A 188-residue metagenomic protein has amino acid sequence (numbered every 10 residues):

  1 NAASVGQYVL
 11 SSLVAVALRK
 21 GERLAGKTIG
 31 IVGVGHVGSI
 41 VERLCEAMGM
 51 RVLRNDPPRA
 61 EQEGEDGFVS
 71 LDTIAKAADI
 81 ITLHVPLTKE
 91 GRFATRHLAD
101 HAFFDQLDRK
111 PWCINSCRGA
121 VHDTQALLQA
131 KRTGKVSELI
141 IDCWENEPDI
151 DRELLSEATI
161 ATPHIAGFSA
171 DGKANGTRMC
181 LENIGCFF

Functional and structural regions predicted by a protein language model:
N1-G21: Phosphate/diphosphate ligand-binding glycine-rich loop within oxidoreductases
N1-V5, K89, E147-F188: C-terminal helix-to-coil terminal segments
G6, R23-E46: Glycine-rich adenosine-cofactor-binding loop
T28-G30, R51, W112, S137: Structural signature of beta-strand start/N-cap positions in the alpha/beta core of ABC transporter nucleotide-binding
A47-G64: NAD(P)-binding Rossmann-fold cofactor-contacting core
R59-R152: Rossmann-like adenosine-cofactor binding region
